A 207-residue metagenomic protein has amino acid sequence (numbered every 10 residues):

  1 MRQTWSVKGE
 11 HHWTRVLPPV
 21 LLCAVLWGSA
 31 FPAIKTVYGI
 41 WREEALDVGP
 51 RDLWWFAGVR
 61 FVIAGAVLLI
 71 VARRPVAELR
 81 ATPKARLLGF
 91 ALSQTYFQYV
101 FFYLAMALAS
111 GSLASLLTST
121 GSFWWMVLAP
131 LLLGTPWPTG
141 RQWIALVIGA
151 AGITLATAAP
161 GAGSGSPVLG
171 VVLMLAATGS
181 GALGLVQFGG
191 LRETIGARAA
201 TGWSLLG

Functional and structural regions predicted by a protein language model:
M1-W55, G163-G190: Glycine-/small-residue-enriched transmembrane alpha-helix faces in small-molecule transporters and effluxers
V20-L21, T82-A91, W137-A150, V171 (+1 more regions): Cytoplasmic-side transmembrane-helix entry/capping segments in multi-pass membrane proteins
A24-G28, F90-Y99, S122, T157 (+1 more regions): Transmembrane alpha-helical core positions of polytopic small-molecule transporters
G28, G58, V62-A66, A150 (+2 more regions): Small-residue-rich packing faces within the transmembrane alpha-helices of Major Facilitator Superfamily
A30, L69, R73-T118, L128 (+1 more regions): Specific transmembrane alpha-helical segments of multi-pass solute transporters/efflux pumps, especially DMT/EamA
V37, F56, A105, S110 (+5 more regions): Hydrophobic/aromatic residues within transmembrane alpha-helices of multi-pass small-molecule transporters
I40-W55, V100-T120, E193-R198: Structural motif at transmembrane-helix junctions in multi-pass transporters
L68, V127-L128, P138-P160, T178 (+1 more regions): Hydrophobic transmembrane alpha-helices of multi-pass small-molecule transport proteins
